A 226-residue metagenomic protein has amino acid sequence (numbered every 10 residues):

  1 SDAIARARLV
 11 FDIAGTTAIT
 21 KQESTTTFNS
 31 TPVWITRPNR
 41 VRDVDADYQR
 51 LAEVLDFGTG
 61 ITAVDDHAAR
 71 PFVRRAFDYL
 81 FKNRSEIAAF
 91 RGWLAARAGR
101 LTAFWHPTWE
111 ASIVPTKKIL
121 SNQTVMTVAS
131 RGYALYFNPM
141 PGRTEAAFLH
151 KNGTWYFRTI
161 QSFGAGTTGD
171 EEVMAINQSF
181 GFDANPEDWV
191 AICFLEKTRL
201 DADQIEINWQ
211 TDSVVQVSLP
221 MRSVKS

Functional and structural regions predicted by a protein language model:
S1-S226: Extracellular/virion structural assembly segments
